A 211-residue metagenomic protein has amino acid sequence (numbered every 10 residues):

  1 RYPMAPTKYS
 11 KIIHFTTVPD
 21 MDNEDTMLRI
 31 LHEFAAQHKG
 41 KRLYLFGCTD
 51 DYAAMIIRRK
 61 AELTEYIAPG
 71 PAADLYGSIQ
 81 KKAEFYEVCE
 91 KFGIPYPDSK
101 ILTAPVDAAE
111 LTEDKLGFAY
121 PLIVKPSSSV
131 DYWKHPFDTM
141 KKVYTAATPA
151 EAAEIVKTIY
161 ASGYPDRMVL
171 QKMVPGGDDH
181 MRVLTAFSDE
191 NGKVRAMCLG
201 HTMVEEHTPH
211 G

Functional and structural regions predicted by a protein language model:
R1-P71, V106-E110: ATP-binding N-terminal substructure of ATP-dependent carboxylate-amine bond-forming enzymes
Y2-M4, D50-Y52, S128, S188-V194 (+1 more regions): Short glycine-enriched loops at secondary-structure junctions
A5-T7, D131-H135, A196, E205-P209: Short acidic/His/Gly/Ser-rich catalytic and metal-binding motifs that mark active-site loops of diverse hydrolases
G40-R42, G117-P121, P165-R167: A general structural motif
Y44-F46, P97-K100, V169-K172: Short catalytic-loop micro-motif centered on adjacent basic/acidic residues
I57-R58, H135-F137, R182: Short acidic, glycine/serine/threonine-rich loops at helix termini
Y66-V143, P149: A conserved helix-loop-beta module that forms one wall/lid of the active-site cleft in ATP-utilizing catalytic domains
A146-T208: Phosphate-binding site of ATP-dependent enzymes
